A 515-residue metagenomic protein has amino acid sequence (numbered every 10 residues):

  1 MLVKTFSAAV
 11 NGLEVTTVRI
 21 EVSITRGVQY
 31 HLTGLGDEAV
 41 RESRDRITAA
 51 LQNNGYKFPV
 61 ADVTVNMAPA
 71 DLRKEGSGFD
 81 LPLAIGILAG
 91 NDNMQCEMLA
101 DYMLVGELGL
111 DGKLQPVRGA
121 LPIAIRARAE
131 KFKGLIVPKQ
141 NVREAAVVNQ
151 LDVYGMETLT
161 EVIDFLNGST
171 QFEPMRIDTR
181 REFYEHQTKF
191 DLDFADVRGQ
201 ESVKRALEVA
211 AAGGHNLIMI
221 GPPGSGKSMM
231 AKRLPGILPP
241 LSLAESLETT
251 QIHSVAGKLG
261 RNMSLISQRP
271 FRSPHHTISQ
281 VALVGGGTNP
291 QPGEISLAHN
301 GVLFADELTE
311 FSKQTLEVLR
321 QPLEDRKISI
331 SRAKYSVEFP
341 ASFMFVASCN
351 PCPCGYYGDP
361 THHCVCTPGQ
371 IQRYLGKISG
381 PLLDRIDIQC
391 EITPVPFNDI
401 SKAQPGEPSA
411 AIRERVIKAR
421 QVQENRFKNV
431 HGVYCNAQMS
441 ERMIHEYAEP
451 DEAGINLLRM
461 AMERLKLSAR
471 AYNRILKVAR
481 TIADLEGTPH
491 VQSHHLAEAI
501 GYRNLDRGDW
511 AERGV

Functional and structural regions predicted by a protein language model:
M1-I218, S225-S228, S331, A471-Y472 (+1 more regions): Peripheral, non-AAA+ core regions of ATP-driven protein-machinery
V18-I24, L283, D387-C390: Short beta-strand elements
R26, F58-A61, M98-L99, K131 (+9 more regions): Short loop/turn elements that form and flank the Walker-type P-loop nucleotide-binding site in RecA-like NTPase cores
A39-R44, P59, N66-G76, N289-P290 (+1 more regions): Basic, amphipathic alpha-helical bundle interface domains used for macromolecular binding and assembly
T170-V209, G213, P240-I295: P-loop NTPase nucleotide-binding/switch module
M219-G260, D325: Walker A/P-loop
N300, D306-E307, V318: Walker B catalytic acidic pair
